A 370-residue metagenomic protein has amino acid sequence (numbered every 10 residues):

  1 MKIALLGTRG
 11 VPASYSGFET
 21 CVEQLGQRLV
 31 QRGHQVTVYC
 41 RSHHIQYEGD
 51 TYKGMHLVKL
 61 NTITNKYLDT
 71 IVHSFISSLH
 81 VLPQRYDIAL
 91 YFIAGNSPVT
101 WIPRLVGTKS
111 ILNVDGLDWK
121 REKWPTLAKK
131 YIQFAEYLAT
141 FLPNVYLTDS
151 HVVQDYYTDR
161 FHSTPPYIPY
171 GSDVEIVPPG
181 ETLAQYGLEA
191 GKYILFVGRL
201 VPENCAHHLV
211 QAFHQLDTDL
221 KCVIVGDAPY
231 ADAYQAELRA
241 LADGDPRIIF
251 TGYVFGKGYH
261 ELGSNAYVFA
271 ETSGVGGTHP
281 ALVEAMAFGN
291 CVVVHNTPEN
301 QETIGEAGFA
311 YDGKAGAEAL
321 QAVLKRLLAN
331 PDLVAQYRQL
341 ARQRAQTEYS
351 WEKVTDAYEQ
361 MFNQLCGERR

Functional and structural regions predicted by a protein language model:
A4, G187-Q215, V223: Conserved donor-binding/catalytic core segment of Leloir-type glycosyltransferases
G49, K221-R247, T251, G258: Short, structured helix-loop element that forms part of the nucleotide-activated donor/catalytic region
D69-L82, Y86-D115, W119, G277: An aromatic- and histidine-rich active-site surface loop
L82, K129-Y146, L238: Membrane-proximal helix-turn-helix segments that form the acceptor-binding/catalytic region of lipid-linked
G274: Aromatic "clamp/platform" in nucleotide-sugar-dependent glycosyltransferases that forms part of the donor/acceptor
C291-V294: Short hydrophobic beta-strand element within catalytic cores of glycosyltransferases and related nucleotide-activated
F309-E318, R326-P331: Conserved acidic donor-binding segment of nucleotide-sugar-dependent glycosyltransferases
L333-E348, A357: A short, well-ordered alpha-helix in the C-terminal region of glycosyltransferases
